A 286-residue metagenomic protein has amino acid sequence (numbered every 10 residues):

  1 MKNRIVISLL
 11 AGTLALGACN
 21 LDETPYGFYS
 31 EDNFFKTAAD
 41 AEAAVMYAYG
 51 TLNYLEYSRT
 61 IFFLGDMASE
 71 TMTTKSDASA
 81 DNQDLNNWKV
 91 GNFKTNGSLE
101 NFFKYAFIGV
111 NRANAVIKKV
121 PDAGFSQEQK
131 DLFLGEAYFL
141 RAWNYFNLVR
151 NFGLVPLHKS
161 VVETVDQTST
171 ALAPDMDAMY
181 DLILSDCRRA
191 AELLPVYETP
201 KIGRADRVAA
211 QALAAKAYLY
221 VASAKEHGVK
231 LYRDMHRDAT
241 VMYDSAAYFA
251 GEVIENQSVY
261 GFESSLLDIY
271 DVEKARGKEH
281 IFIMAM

Functional and structural regions predicted by a protein language model:
M1-G27: Bacterial Sec-dependent N-terminal signal peptides
A18-G65, T240-Y243, D268: Membrane-proximal, proline-rich intrinsically disordered regions
A38, E42-S58, A78-F152, T168-I202: Conserved, well-structured interaction surfaces
Y138, Q211-A217: TPR/Sel1-like alpha-solenoid repeat signature
V149-R150, P156, E198, A217-V229: Short coil/turn linking the two alpha-helices of tandem helical-hairpin repeats
L154-M176, A224-S245: Short coil/linker segments at helix-helix boundaries
K216, Y220-A222, S245-M286: Polar, glycine-rich mid-to-C-terminal structural blocks that act as macromolecule-binding/assembly scaffolds
